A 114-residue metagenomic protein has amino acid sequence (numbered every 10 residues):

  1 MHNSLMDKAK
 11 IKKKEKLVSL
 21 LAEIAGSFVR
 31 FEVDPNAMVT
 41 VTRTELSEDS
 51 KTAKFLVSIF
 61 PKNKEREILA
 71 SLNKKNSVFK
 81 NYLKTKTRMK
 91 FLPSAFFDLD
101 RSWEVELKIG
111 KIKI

Functional and structural regions predicted by a protein language model:
H2-I114: Charge-rich, low-complexity N-terminal segments
